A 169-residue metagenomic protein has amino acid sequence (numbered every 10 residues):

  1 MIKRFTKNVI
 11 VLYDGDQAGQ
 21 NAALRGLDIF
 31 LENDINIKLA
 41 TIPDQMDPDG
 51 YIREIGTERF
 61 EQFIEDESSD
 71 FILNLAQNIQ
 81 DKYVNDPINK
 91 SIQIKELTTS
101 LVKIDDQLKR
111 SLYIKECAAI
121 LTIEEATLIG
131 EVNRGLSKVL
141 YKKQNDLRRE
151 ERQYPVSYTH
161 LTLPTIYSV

Functional and structural regions predicted by a protein language model:
M1-L161, S168: A charged alpha-helical hairpin associated with nucleic-acid processing machineries
